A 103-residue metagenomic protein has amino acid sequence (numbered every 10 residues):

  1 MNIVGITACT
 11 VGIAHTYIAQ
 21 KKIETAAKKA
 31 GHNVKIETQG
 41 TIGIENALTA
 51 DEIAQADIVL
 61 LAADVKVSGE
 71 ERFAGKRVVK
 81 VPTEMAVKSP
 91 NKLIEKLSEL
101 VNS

Functional and structural regions predicted by a protein language model:
M1, A8-A27: Glycine-rich phosphate/diphosphate-binding loop of Rossmann-like nucleotide-binding domains
N2-V4, V78-S103: Ser/Thr/Gly-rich flexible loops in soluble cytosolic domains mediating phosphotransfer, phosphorylation
A14, G69-E70: Glycine/Thr-rich phosphate-binding loops of Rossmann-like dinucleotide-binding domains
A19-I23, K76-V78, K96: Short, solvent-exposed amphipathic alpha-helical segments in soluble enzyme and RNA/protein-processing domains
G31-A56: N-terminal beta-loop-helix "entrance" segment that forms/cooperates in small-molecule cofactor or anionic ligand
A56, G75-K76: Short, well-ordered alpha-helix to beta-strand connector turns
A63-V67: Short, polar loop motifs at secondary-structure junctions
